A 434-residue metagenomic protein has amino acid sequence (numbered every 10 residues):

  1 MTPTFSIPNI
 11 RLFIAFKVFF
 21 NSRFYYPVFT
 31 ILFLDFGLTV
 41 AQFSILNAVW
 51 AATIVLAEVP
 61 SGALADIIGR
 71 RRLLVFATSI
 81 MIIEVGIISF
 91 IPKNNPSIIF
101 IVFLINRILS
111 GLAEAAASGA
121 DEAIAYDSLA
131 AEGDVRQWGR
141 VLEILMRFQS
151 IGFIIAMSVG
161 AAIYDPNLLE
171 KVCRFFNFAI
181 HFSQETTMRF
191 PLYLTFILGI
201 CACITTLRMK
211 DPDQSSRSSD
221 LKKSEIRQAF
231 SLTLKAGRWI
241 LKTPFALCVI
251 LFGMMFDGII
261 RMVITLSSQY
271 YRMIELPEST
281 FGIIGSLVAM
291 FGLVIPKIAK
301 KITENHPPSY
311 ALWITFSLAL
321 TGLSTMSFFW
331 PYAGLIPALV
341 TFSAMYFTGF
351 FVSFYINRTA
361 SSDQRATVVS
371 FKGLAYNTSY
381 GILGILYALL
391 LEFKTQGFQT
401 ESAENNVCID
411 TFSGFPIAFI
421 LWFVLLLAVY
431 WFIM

Functional and structural regions predicted by a protein language model:
M1-I7, L207-V249: Juxtamembrane intracellular "pre-TM" segments in multi-pass secondary transporters
L12-I31, F43-A65, R72, V102-L168 (+5 more regions): Substrate-agnostic recognition of the 12-TM MFS/MFS-like secondary transporter fold
D35, G152-T186, P191, Q269-I274 (+1 more regions): Transmembrane alpha-helix termini and helix-breaking/packing motifs in multi-pass membrane transporters
G62, I88, L198-M209, T325-S327 (+1 more regions): Multi-pass alpha-helical transporter architecture, strongest for 12-TM Major Facilitator/SLC carriers used
I67-T78, T303-S317: Cytoplasmic membrane-interface "Motif A"-like loop-to-helix N-cap segments of 12-TM Major Facilitator Superfamily
S79-S97, F103, S317-P331: C-terminal ends and interior cores of transmembrane alpha-helices in multi-pass membrane transporters/permeases
Q184-M188, L192-L221, F432-M434: Helix-loop junctions on the cytosolic side of multi-pass membrane transporters, especially the intracellular loop
S309-V352: C-terminal transmembrane helical hairpin of 12-TM major facilitator-type secondary transporters
